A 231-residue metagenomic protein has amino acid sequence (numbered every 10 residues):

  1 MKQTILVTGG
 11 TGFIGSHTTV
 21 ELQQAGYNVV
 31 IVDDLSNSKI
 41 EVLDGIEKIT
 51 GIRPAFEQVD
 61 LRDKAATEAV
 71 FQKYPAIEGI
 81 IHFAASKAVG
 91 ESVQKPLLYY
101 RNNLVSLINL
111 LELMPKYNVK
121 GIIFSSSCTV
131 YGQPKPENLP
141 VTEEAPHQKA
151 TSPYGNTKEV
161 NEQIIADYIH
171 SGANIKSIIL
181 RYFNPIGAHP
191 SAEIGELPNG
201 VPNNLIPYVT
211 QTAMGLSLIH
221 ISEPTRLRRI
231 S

Functional and structural regions predicted by a protein language model:
K2-G79: N-terminal Rossmann/SDR dinucleotide-binding element
T8-G15, N103, S126, Y154: Conserved phosphate-binding and hydrolysis motifs of nucleotide-dependent enzymes
S38, S86-G90: Active-site beta-alpha loop architecture of Rossmann-like, nucleotide-cofactor-dependent enzymes
E78-I81, I123: N-terminal Rossmann-like NAD(P) cofactor-binding module of classical short-chain dehydrogenase/reductase
A84-K87, S126-S127: Conserved NAD(P)H cofactor-binding loop of Rossmann-fold oxidoreductase domains
Q94-R101, V105-E112, K116, G121 (+2 more regions): Catalytic helix-loop patch of NAD(P)-dependent Rossmann-fold dehydrogenases
P185-H189, P207-S222: Alpha-helical substrate-binding/gating segment
I219-S231: Single conserved hydrophobic/aromatic residue that forms the stacking wall/gate of nucleotide- or nucleobase-binding
